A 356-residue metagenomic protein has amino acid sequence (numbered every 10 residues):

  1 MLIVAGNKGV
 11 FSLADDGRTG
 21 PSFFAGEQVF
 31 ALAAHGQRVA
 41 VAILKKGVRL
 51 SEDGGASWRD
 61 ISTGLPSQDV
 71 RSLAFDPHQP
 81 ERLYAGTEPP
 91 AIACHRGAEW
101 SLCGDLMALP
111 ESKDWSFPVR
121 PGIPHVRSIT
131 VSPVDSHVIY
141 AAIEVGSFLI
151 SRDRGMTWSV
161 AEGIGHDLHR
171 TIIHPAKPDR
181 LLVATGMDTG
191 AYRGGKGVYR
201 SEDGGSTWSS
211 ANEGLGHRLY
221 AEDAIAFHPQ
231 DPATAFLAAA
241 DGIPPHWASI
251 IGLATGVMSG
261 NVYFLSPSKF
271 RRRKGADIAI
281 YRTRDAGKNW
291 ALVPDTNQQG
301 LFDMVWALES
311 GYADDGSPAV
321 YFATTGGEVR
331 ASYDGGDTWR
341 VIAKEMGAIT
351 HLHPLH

Functional and structural regions predicted by a protein language model:
M1-H356: Extracellular glycan-interacting surfaces
